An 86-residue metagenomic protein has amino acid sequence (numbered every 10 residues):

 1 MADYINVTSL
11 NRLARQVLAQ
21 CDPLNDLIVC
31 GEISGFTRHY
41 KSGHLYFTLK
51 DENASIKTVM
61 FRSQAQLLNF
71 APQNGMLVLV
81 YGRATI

Functional and structural regions predicted by a protein language model:
M1-I86: Acidic, two-metal ion nucleic-acid-processing modules in DNA metabolism proteins
